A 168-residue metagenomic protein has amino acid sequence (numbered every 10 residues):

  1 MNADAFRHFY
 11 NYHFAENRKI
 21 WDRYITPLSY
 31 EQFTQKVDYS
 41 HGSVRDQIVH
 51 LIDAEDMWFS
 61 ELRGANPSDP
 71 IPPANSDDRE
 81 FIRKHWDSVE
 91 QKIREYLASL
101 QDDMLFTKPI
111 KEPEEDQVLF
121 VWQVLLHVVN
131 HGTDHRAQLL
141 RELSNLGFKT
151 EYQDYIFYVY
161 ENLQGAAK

Functional and structural regions predicted by a protein language model:
R7-T26, Y30-P72, P113-K168: Short, contiguous alpha-helical
G64-D103: Helix-adjacent hinge/juxtasegments
D78-S88, M104-L105, V121-H127, Y158-N162: Short alpha-helical interface patches
A98-E114: Acidic catalytic patch
